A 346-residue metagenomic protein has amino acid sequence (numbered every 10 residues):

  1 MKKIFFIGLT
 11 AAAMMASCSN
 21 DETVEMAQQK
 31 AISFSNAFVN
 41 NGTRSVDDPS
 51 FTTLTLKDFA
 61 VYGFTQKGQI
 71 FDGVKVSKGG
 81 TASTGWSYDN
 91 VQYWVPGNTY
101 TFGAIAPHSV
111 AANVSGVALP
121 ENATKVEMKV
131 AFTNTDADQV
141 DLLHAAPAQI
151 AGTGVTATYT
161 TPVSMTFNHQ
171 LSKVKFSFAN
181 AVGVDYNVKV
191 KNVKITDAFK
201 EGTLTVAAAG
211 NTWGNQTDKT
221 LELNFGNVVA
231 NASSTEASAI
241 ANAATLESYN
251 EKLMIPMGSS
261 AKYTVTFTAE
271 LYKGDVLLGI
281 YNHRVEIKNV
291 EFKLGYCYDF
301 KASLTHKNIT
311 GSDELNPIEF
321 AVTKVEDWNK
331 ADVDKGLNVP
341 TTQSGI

Functional and structural regions predicted by a protein language model:
M1-I4: Positively charged n-region of N-terminal signal peptides that target proteins for export
M14-S17: C-terminal motif of bacterial Sec signal peptides marking the signal peptidase cleavage site
N20-K189, T196-D197, A232-E247, T266-T268 (+1 more regions): Short, low-hydrophobicity acidic/polar segments
K67-S77, E201-V206, G274-V285: Surface-exposed loop/edge segments in extracytoplasmic proteins
V163-L171, L246-S260, A302-L304: Conserved "repeat-terminator" motif of extracellular CCP/Sushi domains
F176, A230-N289: Extended serine/threonine-enriched, polar tracts that run as long, contiguous segments within proteins
V184-N231, F300: Acidic/polar low-complexity flexible segments
G274-I346: Hydrophilic extracytoplasmic domains
